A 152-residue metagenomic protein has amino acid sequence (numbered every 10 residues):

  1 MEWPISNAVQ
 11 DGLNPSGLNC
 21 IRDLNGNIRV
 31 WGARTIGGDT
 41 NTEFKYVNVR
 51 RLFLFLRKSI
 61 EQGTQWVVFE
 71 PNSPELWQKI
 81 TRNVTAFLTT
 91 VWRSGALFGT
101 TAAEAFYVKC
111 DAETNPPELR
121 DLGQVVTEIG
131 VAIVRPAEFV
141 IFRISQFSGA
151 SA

Functional and structural regions predicted by a protein language model:
M1-A152: Structured, hydrophobic secondary-structure cores that serve as assembly/anchoring elements
